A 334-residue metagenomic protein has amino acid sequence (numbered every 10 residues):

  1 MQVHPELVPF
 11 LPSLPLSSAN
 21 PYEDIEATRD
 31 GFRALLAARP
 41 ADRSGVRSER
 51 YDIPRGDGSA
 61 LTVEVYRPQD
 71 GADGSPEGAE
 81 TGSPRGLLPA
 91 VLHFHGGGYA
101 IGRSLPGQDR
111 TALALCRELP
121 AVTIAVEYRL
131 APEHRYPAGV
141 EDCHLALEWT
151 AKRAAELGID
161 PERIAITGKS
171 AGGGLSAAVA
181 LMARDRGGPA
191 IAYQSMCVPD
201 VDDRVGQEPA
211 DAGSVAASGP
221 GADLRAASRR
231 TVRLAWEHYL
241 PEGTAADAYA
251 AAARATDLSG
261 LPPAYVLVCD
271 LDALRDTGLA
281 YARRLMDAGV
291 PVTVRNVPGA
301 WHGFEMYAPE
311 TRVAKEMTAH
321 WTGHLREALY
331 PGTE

Functional and structural regions predicted by a protein language model:
V3-A19, R39, R50, P54 (+1 more regions): Alpha/beta-hydrolase superfamily serine-hydrolase fold, recognizing
E23-L35: Short, basic/low-complexity N-terminal boundary segments at the transition from targeting/disordered tails
G31, A37-Y51: A domain-start/cap signature at the N-terminus of enzymes
